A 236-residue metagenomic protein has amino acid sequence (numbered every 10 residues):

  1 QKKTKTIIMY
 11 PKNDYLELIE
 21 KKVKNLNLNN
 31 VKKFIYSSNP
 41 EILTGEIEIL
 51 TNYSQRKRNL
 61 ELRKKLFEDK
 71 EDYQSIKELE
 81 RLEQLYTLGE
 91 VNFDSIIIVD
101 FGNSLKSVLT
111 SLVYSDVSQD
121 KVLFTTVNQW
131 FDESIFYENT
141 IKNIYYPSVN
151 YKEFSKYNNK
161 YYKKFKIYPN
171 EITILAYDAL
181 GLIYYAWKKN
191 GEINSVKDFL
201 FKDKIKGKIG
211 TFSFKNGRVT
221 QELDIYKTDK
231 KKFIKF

Functional and structural regions predicted by a protein language model:
Q1-K3, V23-N27, S54, D100 (+4 more regions): Sec/Tat-exported extracytoplasmic proteins
Q1-N103: Extracellular/periplasmic Venus flytrap/periplasmic-binding protein
K3, N103-K106, L112-K121, F131-D132 (+3 more regions): Generic signature of mature, soluble extracytoplasmic domains
Y15-K22, N39, L43-E46, S104-S107 (+5 more regions): Stable alpha-helical elements in mature extracytoplasmic
L28-N29, E48-I76, V91-S95, N103 (+1 more regions): Extracellular/periplasmic periplasmic-binding protein-like sensory domains
I35, T126, Y145-S148, K227 (+1 more regions): Structural signal for conserved beta-strand scaffold positions within catalytic alpha/beta enzyme cores
Y36-P40, W130, N150, K231: Short, solvent-exposed coil/turn elements at secondary-structure transition points
F165-Y177, Y184-F233: Segments of small-molecule ligand-sensing domains
